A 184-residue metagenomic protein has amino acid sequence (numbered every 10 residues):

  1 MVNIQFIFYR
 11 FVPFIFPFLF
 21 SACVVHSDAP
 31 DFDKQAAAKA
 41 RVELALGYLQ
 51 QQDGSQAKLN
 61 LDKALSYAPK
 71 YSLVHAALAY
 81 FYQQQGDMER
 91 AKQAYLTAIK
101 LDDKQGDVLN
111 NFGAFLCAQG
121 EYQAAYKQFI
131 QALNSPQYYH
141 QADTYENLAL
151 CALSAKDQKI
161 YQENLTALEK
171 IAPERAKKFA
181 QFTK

Functional and structural regions predicted by a protein language model:
P17-A40: Bacterial Sec signal peptide processing site at the extreme N-terminus
D33, Y67, L101, S135-Q137 (+1 more regions): Structural marker of alpha-solenoid helical repeat scaffolds
A37, Y71, Q105, Y139-Q141 (+1 more regions): Residue-level recognition of tetratricopeptide repeat
E43, A77, N111, Y145-N147 (+1 more regions): Canonical tetratricopeptide repeat
A64, T97-A98, Q131-A132, A167-L168: Canonical positions in the second alpha-helix
V74, V108, A142-T144, K177-K178: TPR alpha-solenoid repeat register
